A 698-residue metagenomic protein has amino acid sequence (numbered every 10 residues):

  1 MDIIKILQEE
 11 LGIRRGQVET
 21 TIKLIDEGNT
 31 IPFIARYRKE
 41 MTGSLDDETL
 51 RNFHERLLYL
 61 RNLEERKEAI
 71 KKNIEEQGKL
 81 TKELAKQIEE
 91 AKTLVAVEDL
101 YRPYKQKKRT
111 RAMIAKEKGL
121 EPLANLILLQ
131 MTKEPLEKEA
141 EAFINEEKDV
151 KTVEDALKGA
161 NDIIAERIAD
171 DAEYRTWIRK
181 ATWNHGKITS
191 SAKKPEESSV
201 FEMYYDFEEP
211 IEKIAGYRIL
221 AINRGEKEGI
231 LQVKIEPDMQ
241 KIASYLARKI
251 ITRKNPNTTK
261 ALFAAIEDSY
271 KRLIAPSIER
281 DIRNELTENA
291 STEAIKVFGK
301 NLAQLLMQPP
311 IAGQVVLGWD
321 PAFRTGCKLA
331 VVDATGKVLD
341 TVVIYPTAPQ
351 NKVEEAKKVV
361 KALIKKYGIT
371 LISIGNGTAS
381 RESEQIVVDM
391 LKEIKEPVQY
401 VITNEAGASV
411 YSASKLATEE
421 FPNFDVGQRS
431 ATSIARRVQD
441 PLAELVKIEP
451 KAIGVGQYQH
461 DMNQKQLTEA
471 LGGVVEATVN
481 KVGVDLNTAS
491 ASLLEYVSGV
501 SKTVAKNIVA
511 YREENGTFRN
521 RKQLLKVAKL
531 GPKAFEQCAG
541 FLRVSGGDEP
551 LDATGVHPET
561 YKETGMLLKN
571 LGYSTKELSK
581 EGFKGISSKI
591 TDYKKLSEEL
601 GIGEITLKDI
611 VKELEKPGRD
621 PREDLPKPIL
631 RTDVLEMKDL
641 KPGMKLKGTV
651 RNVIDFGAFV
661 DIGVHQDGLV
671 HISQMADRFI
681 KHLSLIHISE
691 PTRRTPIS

Functional and structural regions predicted by a protein language model:
T30-I31, T42, D46-E139, E146-E147 (+3 more regions): Accessory alpha-helical DNA-binding modules that contact the DNA backbone or grooves
T49-N52, Y59, L63, E68-G318 (+2 more regions): Duplex nucleic acid-engaging cores and interfaces of nucleic-acid transaction enzymes
A96, V401, G407, S412-V482 (+1 more regions): Long, charge-rich intrinsically disordered scaffolds of nucleic-acid metabolism proteins
K180-K187, W319-F323, G377-A379, T403-V410 (+4 more regions): A glycine-rich phosphate-binding loop feature that marks nucleotide/adenosyl-phosphate handling sites
Q304, D624-P642, L683: Short boundary/loop segments of OB/S1/cold-shock single-stranded nucleic-acid-binding domains
T325-Y345, P349-Q350, F656-S684: Nucleotide-binding motor/catalytic cores of P-loop/tubulin-like NTPases across gene-expression machines
P642-D655: Structural detector for short beta-strands of small beta-barrel domains
I686-I697: Residue-level detector of conserved catalytic or cofactor/ligand-binding positions in enzyme active sites
